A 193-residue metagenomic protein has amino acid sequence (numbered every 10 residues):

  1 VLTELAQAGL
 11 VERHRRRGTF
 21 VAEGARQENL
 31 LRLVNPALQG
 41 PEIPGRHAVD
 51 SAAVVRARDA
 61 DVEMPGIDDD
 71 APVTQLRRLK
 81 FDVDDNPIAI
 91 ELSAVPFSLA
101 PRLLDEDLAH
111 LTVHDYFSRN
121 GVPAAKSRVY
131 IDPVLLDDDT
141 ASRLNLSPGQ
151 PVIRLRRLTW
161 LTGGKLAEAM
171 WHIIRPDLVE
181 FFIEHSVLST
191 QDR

Functional and structural regions predicted by a protein language model:
T3-V73, L92, A100-K126, E180-R193: HTH-adjacent hinge/linker in prokaryotic transcriptional regulators
R17, L76, E91, L155-R157 (+1 more regions): Structural detector for hydrophobic anchor residues on beta-strands
V34, T74-Q75, Q150-R154: A short, compositionally biased
H47-A48, Q75-R77, P87-S93, I174: A short glycine-rich, His/Asp/Glu-containing loop-to-beta-strand
A52-V54, L79, L158: Residue-level recognition of beta-strand microenvironments
G66-D69, D82-N86, V95-P101, D105-R193: C-terminal regulatory/effector modules of DNA-binding transcriptional regulators
